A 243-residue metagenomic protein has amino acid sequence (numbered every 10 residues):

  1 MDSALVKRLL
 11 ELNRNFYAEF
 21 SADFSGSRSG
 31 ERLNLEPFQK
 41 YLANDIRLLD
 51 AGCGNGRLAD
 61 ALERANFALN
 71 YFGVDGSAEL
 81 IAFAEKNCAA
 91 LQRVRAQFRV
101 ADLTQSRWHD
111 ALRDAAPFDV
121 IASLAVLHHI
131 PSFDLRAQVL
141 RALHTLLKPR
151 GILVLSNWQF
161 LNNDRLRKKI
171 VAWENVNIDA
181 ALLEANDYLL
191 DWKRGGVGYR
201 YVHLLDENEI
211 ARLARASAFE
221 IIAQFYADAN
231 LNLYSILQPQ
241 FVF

Functional and structural regions predicted by a protein language model:
M1-L49, G54-L112, D134, I152-F243: Class I (Rossmann-like) S-adenosyl-L-methionine-dependent methyltransferase catalytic domain, capturing the SAM-binding
D45, P117-F118: Local beta-strand N-terminus motif with an aromatic residue
A122: A conserved beta-strand element that flanks and buttresses the S-adenosyl-L-methionine
A125-H129: Short catalytic micro-motifs in class I SAM-dependent methyltransferases
A137-P149: A short glycine-rich, Lys/Arg-flanked "PGG" loop and its adjoining helix->strand segment in the class I
